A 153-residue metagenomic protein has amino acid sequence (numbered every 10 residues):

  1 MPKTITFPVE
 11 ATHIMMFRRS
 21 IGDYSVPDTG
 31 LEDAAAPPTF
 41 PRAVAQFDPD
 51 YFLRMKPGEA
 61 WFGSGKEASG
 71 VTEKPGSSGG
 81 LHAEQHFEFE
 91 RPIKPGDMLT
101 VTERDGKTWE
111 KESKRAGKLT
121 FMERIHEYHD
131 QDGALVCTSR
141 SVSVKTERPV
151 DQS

Functional and structural regions predicted by a protein language model:
M1-E84, V150-S153: Hot-dog-fold acyl-thioester-processing enzymes
M1-P2, H82-S153: HotDog/MaoC-like acyl-thioester-processing domains
